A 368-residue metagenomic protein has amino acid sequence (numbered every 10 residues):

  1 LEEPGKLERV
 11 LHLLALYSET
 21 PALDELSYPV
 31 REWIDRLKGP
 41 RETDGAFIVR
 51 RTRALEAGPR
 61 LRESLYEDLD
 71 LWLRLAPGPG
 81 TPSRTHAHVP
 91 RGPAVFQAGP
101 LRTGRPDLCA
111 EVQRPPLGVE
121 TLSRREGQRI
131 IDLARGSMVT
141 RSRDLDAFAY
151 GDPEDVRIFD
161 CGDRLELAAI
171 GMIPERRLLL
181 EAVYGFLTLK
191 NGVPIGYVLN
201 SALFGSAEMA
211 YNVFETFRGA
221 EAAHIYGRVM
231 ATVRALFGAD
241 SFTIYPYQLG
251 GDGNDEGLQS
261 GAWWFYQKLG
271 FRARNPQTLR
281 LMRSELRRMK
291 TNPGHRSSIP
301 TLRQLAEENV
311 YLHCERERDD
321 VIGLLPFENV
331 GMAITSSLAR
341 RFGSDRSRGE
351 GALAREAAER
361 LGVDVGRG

Functional and structural regions predicted by a protein language model:
L1-E42, A46-R51, N292-G368: Long, compositionally biased intrinsically disordered regions
E2-V139: Long, charge-dense tracts
H12-L13, A22, L26-G39, G58-P59 (+2 more regions): Acyl-donor binding region in acyl/amide transferases
L73-P93, E166-T188, A223: Short secondary-structure boundary segments
P116-R218, G227-F237: A conserved beta-strand-loop-helix scaffold within acyl/acetyltransferase catalytic domains
P276-R296, P300: Accessory beta->alpha helical hairpin/"wing" motif in late/C-terminal subdomains of nucleic-acid enzymes
